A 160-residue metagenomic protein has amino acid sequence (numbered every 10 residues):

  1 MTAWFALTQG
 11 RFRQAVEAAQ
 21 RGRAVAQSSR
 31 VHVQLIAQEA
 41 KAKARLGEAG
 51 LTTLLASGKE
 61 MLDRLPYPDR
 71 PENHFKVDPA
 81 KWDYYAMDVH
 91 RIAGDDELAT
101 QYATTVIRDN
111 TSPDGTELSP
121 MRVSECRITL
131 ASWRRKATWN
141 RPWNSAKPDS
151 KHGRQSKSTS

Functional and structural regions predicted by a protein language model:
M1-S160: Conserved binding/catalytic microenvironments
